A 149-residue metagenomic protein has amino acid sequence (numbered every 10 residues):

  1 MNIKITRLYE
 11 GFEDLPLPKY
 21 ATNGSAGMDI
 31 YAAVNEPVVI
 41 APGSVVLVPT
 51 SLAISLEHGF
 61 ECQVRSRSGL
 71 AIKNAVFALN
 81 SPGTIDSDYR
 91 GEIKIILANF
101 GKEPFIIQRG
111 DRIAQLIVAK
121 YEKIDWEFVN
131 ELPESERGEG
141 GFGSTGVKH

Functional and structural regions predicted by a protein language model:
M1-H149: DUTPase catalytic domain/fold
